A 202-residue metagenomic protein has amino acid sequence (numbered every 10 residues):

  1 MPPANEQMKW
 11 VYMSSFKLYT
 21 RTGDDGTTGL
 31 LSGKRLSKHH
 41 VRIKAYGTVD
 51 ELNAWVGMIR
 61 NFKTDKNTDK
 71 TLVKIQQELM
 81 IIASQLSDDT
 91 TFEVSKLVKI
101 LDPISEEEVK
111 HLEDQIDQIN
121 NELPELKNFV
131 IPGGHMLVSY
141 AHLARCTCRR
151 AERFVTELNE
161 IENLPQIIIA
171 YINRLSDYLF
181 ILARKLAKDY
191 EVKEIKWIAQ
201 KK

Functional and structural regions predicted by a protein language model:
K9-K202: Phosphate/pyrophosphate-binding loop motifs in nucleotide- or prenyl diphosphate-using proteins
